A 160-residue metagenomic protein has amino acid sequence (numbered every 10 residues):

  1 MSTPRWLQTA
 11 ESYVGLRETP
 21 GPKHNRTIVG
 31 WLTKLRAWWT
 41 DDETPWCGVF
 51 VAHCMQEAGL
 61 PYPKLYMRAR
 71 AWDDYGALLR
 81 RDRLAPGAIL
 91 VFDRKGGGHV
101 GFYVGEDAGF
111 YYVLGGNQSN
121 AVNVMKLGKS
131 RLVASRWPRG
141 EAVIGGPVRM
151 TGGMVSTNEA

Functional and structural regions predicted by a protein language model:
M1-L60, R139-A160: N-terminal capping segments
S2-P4, L60-N123: ...with weaker cross-activation on analogous glycine-rich loops/strands in unrelated enzymes
W31, W38, D42, V49 (+6 more regions): Surface-exposed loop/turn and secondary-structure junction residues enriched for glycine/proline
G109-V143: Active-site signature of cysteine proteases
